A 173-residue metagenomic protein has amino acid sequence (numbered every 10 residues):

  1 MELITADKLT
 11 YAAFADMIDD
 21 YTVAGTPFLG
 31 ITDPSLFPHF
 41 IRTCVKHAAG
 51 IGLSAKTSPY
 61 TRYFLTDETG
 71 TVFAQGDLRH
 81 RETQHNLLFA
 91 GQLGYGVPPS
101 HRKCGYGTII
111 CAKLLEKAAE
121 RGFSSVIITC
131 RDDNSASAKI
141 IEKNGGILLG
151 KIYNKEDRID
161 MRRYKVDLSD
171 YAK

Functional and structural regions predicted by a protein language model:
M1-Q92, K117, D157-K173: GNAT-family acyltransferases
G94-V97, K103-E116, E120, K139-K143: Conserved acetyl-CoA-binding loop-helix of GNAT-fold acetyltransferases
A118-T129: Conserved GNAT acetyl-CoA-binding A-motif
I128-A138: Conserved beta-strand-loop-alpha-helix junction that forms the acyl-donor binding cleft
T129-C130, G145-R163: Conserved catalytic-core motifs of GNAT/GCN5-like acyltransferases
